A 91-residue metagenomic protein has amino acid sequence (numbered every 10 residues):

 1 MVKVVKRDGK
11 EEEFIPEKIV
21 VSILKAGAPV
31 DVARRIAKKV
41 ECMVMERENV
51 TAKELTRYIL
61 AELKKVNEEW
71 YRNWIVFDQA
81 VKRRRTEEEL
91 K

Functional and structural regions predicted by a protein language model:
M1-K91: Long, C-terminal-biased catalytic regions of enzyme "large/alpha" subunits
